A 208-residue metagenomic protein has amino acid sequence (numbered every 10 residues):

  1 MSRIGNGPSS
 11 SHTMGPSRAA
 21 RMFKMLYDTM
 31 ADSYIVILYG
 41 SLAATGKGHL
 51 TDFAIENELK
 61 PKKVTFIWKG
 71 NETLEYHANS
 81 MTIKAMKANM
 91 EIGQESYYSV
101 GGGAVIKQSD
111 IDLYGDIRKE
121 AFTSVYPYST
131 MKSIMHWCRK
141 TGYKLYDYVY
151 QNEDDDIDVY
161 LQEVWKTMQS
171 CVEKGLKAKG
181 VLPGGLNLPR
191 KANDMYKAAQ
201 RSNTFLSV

Functional and structural regions predicted by a protein language model:
M1-G5, I35-V36, L206-V208: Short, hydrophobic/aliphatic alpha-helical segments
S2-M22: Conserved phosphate/anionic-ligand binding catalytic regions in large, soluble enzymes, centered on
N6-S9, S41, T45, D154 (+1 more regions): Hydrophobic alpha-helical scaffolding
S11-R18, G46, L50, A54 (+2 more regions): Conserved active-site and cofactor/substrate-binding residues in soluble primary-metabolism enzymes
F23-I35: Phosphate-handling active-site elements
D32-A44: Short glycine-rich, basic-tinged beta-strand/loop micro-motifs
Y39, L50-K87, E91-L145: Mobile "lid/hinge" segments at catalytic clefts and subdomain interfaces of large enzymes
D155, V159-V208: Accessory "access/gating" subregions that flank catalytic or transport cores
